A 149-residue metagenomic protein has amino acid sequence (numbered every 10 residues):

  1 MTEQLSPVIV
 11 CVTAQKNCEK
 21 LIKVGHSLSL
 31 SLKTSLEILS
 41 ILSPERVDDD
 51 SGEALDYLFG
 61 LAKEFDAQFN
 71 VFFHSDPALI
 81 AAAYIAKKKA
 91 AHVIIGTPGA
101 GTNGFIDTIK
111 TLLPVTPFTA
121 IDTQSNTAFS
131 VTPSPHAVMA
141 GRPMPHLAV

Functional and structural regions predicted by a protein language model:
M1-S51: Small/aliphatic-rich secondary-structure junction motif
L21, V47-S51, A82, F105-I106 (+1 more regions): Short, well-ordered secondary-structure micro-motifs
S29, A62, I85, K110-L113: A generic structural signal for well-ordered alpha-helical segments
K33, D66, K89, L113-P117: Residue-level detector of structured alpha->beta connecting loops
E37-L39, Q68-F73, T119-I121: General small-molecule cofactor/ligand-binding pocket signal
V47-N70, I80: Long, charge-dense
F65-V93, G99-G101, T108: Structural beta-alpha unit
G96-V149: Gly/Ser-rich helix-loop-strand patches that form or flank binding pockets for ribonucleotide-derived cofactors
